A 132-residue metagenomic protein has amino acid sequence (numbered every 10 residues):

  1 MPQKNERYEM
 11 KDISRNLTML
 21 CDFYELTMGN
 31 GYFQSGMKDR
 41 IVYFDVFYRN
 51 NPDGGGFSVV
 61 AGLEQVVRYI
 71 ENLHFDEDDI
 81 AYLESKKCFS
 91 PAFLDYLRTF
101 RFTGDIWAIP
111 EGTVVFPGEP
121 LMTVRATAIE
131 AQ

Functional and structural regions predicted by a protein language model:
P2-Q132: Ordered alpha/beta subdomains of enzyme catalytic regions
